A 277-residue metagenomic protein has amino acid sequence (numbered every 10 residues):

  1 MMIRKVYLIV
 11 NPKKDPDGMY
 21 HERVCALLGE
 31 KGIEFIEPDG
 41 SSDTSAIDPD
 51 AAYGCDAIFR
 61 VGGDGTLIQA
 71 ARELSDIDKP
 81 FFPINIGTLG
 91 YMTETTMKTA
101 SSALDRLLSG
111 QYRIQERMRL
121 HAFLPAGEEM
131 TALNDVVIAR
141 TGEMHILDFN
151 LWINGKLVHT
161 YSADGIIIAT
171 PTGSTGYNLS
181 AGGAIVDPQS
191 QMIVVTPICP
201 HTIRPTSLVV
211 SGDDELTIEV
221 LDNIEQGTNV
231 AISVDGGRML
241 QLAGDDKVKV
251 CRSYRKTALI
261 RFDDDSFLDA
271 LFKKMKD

Functional and structural regions predicted by a protein language model:
M1-A57, V61, M97-R113, F123-M130: ATP/NTP phosphate-donor binding region
G18, I47, Q69-A71, T93 (+2 more regions): Short glycine-/acidic-enriched loop or helix-start segments at secondary-structure transitions that form or flank
R60-D64, A71-E73: N-terminal glycine-rich "phosphate-gripper" loop used for MgATP/nucleotide binding and carboxylate activation
D64-T66, L89, T172-S174: Short glycine-rich anion-binding loops that position phosphate/pyrophosphate groups of nucleotides and phosphorylated
Q69, L74-I86, Y91: Gly/Ser-rich helix-loop-strand patches that form or flank binding pockets for ribonucleotide-derived cofactors
L89-D164: Catalytic core of DAGKc-family lipid kinases
I138, E143, N154-L157, T206-D277: ATP/nucleoside-binding phosphotransfer catalytic cores, i.e., glycine-rich phosphate-binding loops
T160-A163, I168-R204: Gly/Ser/Thr-rich active-site loops/lids in small-molecule metabolic enzymes that frequently grip phosphoryl groups
